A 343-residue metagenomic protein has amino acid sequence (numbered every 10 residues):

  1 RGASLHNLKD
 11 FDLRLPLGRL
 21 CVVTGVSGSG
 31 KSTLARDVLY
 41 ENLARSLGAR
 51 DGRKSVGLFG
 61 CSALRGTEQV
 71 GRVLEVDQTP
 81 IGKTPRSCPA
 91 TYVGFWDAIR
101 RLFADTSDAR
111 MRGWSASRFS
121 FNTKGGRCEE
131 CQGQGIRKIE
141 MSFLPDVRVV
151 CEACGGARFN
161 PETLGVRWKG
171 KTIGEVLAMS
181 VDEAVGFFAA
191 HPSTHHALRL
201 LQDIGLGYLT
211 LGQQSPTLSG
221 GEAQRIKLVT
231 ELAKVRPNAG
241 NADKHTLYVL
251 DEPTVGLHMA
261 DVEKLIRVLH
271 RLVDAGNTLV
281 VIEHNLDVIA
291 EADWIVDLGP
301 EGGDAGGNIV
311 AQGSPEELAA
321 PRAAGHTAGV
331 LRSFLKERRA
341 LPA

Functional and structural regions predicted by a protein language model:
R1-A343: Conserved phosphate-binding elements of NTP-dependent enzyme cores
